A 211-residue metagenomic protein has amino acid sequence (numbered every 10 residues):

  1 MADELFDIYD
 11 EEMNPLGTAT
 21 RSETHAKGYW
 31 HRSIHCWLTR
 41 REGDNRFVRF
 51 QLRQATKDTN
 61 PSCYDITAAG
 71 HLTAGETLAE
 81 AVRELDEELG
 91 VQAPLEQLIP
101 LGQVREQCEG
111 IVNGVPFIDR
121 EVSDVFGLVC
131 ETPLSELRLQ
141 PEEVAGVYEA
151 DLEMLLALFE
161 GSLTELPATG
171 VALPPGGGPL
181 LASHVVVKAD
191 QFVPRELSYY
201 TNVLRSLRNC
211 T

Functional and structural regions predicted by a protein language model:
M1-D44: Acidic, metal-coordinating catalytic segment for phosphate/diphosphate chemistry, firing primarily on the Nudix
I8-D10, T18, I66, A74 (+2 more regions): Generic structural "secondary-structure junction" signal
E23-H35, D44-E88, P100: Conserved Nudix-box catalytic region and its N-terminal flanking loop in Nudix hydrolases and closely related
R40-D44, G90-P94, P133-E136: Secondary-structure boundary elements
A68, G102-T211: Nudix hydrolase/Nudix homology domain
Q92-Q103: A short coil-to-beta-strand element that immediately follows conserved catalytic motifs
